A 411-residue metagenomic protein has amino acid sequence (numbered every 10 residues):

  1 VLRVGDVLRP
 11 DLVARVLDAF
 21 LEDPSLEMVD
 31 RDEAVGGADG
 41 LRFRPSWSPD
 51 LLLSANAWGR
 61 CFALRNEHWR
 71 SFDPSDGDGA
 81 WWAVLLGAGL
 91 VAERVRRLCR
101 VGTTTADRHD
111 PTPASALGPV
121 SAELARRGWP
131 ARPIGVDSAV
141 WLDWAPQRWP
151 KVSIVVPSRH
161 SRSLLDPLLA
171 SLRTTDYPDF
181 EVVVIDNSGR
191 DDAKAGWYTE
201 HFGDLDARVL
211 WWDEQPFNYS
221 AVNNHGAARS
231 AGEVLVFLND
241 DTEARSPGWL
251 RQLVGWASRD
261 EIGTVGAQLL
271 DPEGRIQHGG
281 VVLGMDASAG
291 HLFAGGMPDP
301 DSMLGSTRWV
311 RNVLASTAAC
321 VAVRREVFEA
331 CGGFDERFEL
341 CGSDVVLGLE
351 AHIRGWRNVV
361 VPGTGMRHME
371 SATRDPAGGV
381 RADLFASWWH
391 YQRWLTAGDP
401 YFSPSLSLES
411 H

Functional and structural regions predicted by a protein language model:
V1, L235: Short aromatic/hydrophobic "clamp" motif used to bind/position activated sugar donors
G5, D186-W197, E243: A conserved acidic beta->alpha catalytic loop
V7-L41, E243-A287: Conserved donor NDP-sugar-binding/catalytic core segment of glycosyltransferases
E22, A170-D179: Short, acidic, metal-binding catalytic loop of nucleotide-sugar glycosyltransferases
G40-H68, N218-A221, A228, G284-E326: A recurrent flexible, glycine/aromatic-enriched loop bordering the glycosyltransferase active site that acts as
H68, D76-V101, V120, W249-L253 (+2 more regions): A short, conserved alpha-helix in the catalytic core of glycosyltransferases
A83, P150-V155, E181, V346: Cell-envelope/extracellular polymer assembly enzymes that use nucleotide-activated donors
T112-V152, E273, M285-N312, T317 (+2 more regions): C-terminal, non-catalytic tails of nucleotide-sugar-dependent glycosyltransferases
